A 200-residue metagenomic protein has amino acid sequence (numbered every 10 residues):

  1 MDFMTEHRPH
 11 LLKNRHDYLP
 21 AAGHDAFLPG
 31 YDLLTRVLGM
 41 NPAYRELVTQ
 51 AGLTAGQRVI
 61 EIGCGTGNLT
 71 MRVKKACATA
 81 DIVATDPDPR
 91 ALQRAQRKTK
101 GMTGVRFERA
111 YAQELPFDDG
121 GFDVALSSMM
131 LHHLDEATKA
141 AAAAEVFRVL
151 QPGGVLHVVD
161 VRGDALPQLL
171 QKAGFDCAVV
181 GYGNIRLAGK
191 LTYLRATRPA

Functional and structural regions predicted by a protein language model:
M1-P29: N-terminal, positively charged/glycine-rich alpha-helical extensions of SAM-dependent methyltransferases
G30-E46: Conserved SAM-binding loop and adjacent beta-strand
I60-I62, T66-E114: Class I SAM-dependent methyltransferase SAM/SAH-binding core
Q113-V124: A short acidic, Gly/Pro-enriched loop at the edge of an enzyme's catalytic core that lines a small-molecule cofactor
V124-A137: A short SAM/SAH-binding and catalytic strip from SAM-dependent methyltransferases
A140-P152: A short glycine-rich, Lys/Arg-flanked "PGG" loop and its adjoining helix->strand segment in the class I
G154-D160: Conserved beta-strand signature within the Rossmann-like core of class I S-adenosyl-L-methionine
A173-F175, I185-A200: Core SAM-dependent methyltransferase catalytic element
